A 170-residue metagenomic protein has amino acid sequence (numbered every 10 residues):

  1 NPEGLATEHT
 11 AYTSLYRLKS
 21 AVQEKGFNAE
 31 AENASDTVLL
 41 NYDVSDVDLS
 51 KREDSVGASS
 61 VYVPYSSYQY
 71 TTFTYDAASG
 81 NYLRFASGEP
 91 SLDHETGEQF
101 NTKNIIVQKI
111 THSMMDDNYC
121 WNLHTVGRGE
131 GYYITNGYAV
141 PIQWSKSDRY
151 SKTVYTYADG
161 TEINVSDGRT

Functional and structural regions predicted by a protein language model:
N1-T170: A surface/extracellular/periplasmic glyco- and lipid-processing/surface-interacting theme
